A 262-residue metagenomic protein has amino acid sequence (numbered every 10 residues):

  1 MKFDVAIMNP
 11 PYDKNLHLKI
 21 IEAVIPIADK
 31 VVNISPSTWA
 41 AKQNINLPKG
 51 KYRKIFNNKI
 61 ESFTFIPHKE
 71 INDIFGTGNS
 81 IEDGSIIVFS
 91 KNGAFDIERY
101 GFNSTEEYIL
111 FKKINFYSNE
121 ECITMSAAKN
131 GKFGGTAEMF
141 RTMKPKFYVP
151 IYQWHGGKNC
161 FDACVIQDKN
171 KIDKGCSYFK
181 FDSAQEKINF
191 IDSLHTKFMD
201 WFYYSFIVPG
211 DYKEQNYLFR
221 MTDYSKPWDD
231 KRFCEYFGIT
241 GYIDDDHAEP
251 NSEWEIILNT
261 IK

Functional and structural regions predicted by a protein language model:
M1-G131: Signature of N6-adenine DNA methyltransferases within the class I
Y108-K262: Polybasic, glycine- and aromatic-enriched phosphate-binding surface used to engage nucleic acids
